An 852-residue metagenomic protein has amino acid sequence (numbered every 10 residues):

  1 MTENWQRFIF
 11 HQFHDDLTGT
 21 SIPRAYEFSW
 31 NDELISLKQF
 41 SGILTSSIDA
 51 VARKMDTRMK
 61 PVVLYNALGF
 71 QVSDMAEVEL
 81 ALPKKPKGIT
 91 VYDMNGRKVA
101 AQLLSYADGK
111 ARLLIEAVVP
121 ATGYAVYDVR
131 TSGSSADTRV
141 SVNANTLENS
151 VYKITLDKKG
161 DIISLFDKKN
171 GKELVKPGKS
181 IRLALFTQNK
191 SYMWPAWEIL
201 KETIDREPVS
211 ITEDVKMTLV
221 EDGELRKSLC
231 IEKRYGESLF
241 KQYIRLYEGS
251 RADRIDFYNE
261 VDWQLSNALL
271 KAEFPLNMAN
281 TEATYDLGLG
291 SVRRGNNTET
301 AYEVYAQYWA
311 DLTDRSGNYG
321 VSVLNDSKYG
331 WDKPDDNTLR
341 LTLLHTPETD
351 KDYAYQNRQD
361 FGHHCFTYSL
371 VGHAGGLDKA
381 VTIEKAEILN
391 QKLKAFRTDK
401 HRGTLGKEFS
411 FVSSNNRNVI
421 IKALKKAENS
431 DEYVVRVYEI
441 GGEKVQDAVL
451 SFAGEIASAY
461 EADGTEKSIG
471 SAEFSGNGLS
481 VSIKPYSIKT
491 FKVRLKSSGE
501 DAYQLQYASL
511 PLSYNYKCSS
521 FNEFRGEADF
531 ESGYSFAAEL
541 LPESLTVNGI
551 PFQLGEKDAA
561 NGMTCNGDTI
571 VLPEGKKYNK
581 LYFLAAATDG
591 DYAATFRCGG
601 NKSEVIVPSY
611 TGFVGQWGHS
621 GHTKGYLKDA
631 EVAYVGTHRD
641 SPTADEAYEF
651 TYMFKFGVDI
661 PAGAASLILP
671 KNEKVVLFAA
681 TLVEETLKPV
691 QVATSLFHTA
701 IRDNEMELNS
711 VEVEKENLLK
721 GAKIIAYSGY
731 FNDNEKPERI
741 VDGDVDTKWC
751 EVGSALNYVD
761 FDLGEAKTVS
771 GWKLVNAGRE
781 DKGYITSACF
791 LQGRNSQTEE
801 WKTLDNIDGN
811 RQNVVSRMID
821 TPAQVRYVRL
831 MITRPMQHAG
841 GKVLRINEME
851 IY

Functional and structural regions predicted by a protein language model:
M1-R58, E387-K392, F396-D399: Metal- or metallocofactor-binding catalytic centers and their adjacent structured scaffolds across diverse enzyme
R53-Y507: C-terminal (or distal) subdomains of carbohydrate-active enzymes
Y65-L68, L82, Y247-G249, K425-A427 (+6 more regions): Extracellular and analogous surface-interaction loops
R112-A117, S480-V481, T490-K492, I570-V571 (+3 more regions): Exposed aromatic-hydrophobic patches
S132, K496, A586, P670-N672 (+1 more regions): Beta-strand-rich extracellular modules
E232-S238, T346-E348, S413-N415, G442 (+4 more regions): Extracellular beta-rich ligand/substrate-recognition surface
S498-E712: N-terminal/edge-of-domain interface segments
I570-Y578, G590, K674-E712, G729-T803 (+1 more regions): Aromatic, loop-rich ligand-recognition surfaces of beta-strand-rich domains
